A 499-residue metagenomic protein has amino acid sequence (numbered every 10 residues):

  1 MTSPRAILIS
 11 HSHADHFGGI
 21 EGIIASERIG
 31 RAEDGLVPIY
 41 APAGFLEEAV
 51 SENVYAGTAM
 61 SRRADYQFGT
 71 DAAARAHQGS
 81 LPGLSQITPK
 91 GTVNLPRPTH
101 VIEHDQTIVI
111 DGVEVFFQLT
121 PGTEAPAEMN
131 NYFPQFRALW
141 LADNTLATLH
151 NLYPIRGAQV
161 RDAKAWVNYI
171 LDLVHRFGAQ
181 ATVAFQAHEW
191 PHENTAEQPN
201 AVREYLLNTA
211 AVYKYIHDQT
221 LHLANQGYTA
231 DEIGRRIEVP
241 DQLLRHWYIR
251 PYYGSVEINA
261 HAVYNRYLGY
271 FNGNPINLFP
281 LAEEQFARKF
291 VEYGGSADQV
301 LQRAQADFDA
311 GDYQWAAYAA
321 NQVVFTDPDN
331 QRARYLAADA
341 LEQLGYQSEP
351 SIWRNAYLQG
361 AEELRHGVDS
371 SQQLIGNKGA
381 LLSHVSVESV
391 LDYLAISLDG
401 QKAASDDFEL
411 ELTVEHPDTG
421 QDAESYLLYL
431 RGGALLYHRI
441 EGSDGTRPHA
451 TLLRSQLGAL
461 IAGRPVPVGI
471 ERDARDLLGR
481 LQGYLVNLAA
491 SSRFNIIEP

Functional and structural regions predicted by a protein language model:
M1-P38, V101, V324: Active-site metal-binding motif and surrounding structural segment of the metallo-beta-lactamase
H11, I39, I102, N131 (+5 more regions): Divalent metal-coordination and catalytic microenvironments
E48, E52, G57-T88, H175-V183 (+1 more regions): Accessory terminal helices/loops
A72-A74, L81-P98, I102-V115: Gly/Pro-rich turn-and-neighbor structural signature
P96, D105-V109, E114-H222, Q226: Metallo-beta-lactamase
F286-T326, S389-G432, L436, I440 (+2 more regions): C-terminal accessory/binding modules appended to enzymatic or scaffolding proteins
A361-A434, R475-P499: Acidic, aliphatic-rich amphipathic alpha-helical segments
I440-P499: C-terminal interaction segments
